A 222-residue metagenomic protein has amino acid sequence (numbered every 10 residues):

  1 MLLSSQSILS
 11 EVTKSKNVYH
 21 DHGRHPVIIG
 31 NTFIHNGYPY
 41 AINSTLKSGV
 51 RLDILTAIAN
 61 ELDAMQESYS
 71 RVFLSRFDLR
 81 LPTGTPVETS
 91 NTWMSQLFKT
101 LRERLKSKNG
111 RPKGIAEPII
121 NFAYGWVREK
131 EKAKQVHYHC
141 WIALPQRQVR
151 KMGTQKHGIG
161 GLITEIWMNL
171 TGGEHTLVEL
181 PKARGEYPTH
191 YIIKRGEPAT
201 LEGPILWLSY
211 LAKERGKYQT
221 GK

Functional and structural regions predicted by a protein language model:
L2-S4, K14, H22-R24, I28-G30 (+3 more regions): Catalytic "initiation/cleavage/transfer" segments centered on a nucleophilic residue and adjacent nucleic-acid-engaging
E61-K130: Signature for HUH/AEP ssDNA processing cores
R76, H137, T176-L180: A structural signal for short, well-ordered beta-strand segments and their strand-loop junctions that often border
S90, A133, K156: Aromatic-acidic/polar surface patches that form glycan- and anion
K108, P112, A133, R147-K151: Amphipathic alpha-helical interaction segments
A123-Q148: Histidine-centered divalent-metal-coordination microenvironment in nucleic-acid enzymes
